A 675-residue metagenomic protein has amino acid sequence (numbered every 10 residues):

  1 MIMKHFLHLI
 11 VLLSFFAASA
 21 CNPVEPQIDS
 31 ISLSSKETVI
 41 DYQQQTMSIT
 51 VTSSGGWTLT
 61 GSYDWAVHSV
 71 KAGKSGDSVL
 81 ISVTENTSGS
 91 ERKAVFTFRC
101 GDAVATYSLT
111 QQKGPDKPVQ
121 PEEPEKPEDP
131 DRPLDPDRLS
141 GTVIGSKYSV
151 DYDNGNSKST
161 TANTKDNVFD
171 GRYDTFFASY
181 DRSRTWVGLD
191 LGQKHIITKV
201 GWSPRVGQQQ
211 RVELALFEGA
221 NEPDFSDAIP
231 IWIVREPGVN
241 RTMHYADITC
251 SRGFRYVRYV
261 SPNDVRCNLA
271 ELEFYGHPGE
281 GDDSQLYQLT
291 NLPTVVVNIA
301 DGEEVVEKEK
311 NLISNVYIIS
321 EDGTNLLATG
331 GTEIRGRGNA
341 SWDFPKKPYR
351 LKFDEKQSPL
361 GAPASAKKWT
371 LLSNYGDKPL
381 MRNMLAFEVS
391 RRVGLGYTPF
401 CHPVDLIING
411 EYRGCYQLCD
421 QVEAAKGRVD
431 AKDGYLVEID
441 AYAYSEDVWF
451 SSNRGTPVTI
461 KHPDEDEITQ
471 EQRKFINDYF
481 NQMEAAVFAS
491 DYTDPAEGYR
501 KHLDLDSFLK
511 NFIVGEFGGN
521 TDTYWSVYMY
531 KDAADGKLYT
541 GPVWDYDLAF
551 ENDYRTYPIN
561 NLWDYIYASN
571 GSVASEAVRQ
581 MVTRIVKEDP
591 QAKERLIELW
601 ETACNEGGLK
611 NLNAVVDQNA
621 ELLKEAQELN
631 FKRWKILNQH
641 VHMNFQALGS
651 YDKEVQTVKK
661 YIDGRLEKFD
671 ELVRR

Functional and structural regions predicted by a protein language model:
F16-V39, C100, T106, T110-D137: Bacterial Sec-dependent N-terminal signal peptides
S30-L33, T52-L80: Surface-exposed binding patches on compact interaction domains or structured appendages
S90-D102: A short beta-strand micro-motif common to beta-rich folds, especially ectodomain repeats
Q120-G192, R205-R211, P278-G281: Disordered, acidic Ser/Thr/Pro-rich linker "stalks" and the adjacent N-terminal cap of the next globular domain
S146, D153, D181-R184, Q208-G279: Trp- and acidic/polar-enriched beta-sheet ligand-binding modules for extracellular glycan and matrix recognition
H195-G207, Y259: A short beta-strand element within beta-rich, extracytoplasmic domains of secreted/secretory-pathway proteins
V297, K352, Q357-S358, S373 (+2 more regions): Internal "kinase-insert"/substrate-recognition segments embedded within catalytic cores of ATP-dependent enzymes
E303-V305, T329-G331, G338-A340, F344 (+3 more regions): Middle-to-C-terminal accessory/interaction subdomains
